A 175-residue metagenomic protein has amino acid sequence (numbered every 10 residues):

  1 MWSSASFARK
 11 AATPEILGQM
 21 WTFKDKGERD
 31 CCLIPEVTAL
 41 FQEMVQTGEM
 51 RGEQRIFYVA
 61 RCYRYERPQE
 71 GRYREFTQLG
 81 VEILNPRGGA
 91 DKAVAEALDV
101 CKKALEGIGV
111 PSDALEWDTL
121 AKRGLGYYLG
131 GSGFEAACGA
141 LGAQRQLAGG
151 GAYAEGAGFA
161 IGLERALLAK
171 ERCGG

Functional and structural regions predicted by a protein language model:
M1-G175: TRNA-recognition modules of translation machinery and tRNA-sensing kinases, especially anticodon-binding
